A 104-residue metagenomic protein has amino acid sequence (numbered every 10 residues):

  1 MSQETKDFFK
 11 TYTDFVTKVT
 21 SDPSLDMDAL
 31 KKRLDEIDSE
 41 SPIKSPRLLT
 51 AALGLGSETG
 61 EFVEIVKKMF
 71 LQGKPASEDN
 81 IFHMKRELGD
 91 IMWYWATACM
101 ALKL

Functional and structural regions predicted by a protein language model:
M1-L104: Flexible "arm" and connector segments at domain edges
